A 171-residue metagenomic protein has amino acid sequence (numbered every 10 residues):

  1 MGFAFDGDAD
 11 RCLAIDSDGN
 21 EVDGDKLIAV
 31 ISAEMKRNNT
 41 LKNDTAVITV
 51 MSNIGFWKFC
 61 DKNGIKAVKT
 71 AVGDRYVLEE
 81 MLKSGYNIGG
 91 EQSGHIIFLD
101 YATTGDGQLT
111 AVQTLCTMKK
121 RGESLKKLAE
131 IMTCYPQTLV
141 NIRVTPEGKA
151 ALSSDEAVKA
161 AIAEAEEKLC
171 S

Functional and structural regions predicted by a protein language model:
M1, N38-S171: Phosphate-binding and adjacent anionic-ligand microenvironments
M1-I15: N-terminal small/polar loop signature for handling phosphorylated ligands or for N-terminal nucleophile
F5-G7, E21-K26, A102-G105: Short glycine/threonine-rich catalytic loop with a Thr-x-Gly-x-Asp
D6-D8, D18, M51, S93: Anionic group-transfer/hydrolysis microenvironments
L13-S17, I97-L99: Short beta-strand-to-turn element immediately C-terminal to the catalytic PLP-Schiff-base lysine in fold type I
S17-V22, G148-A151: Glycine-rich tight-turn/loop motif centered on a GG-T
A29-V30: Extended, compositionally biased non-globular segments that define protein topology
E34: Short, flexible loop segments at boundaries between secondary-structure elements
